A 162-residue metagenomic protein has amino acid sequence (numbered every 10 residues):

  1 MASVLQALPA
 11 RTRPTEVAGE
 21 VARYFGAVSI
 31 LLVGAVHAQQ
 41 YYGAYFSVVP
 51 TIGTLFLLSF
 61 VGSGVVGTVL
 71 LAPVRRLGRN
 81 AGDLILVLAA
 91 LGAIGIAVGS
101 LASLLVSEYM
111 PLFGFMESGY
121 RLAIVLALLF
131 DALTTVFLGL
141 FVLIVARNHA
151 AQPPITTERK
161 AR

Functional and structural regions predicted by a protein language model:
A2-R162: Membrane-interface extramembranous regions
